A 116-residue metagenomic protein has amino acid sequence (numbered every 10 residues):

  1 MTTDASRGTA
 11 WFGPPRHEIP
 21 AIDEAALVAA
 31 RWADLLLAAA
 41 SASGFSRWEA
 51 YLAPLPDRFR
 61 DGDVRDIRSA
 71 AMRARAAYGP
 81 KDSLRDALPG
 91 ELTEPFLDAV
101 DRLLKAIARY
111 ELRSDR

Functional and structural regions predicted by a protein language model:
M1, A74-R116: Amphipathic alpha-helical binding modules
T2-Y51, V100-D115: Short terminal alpha-helical segments
G13-P14, I19, L55, G79 (+2 more regions): Intrinsic-disorder/low-complexity coil detector
L36-L84: Amphipathic alpha-helical interaction modules
